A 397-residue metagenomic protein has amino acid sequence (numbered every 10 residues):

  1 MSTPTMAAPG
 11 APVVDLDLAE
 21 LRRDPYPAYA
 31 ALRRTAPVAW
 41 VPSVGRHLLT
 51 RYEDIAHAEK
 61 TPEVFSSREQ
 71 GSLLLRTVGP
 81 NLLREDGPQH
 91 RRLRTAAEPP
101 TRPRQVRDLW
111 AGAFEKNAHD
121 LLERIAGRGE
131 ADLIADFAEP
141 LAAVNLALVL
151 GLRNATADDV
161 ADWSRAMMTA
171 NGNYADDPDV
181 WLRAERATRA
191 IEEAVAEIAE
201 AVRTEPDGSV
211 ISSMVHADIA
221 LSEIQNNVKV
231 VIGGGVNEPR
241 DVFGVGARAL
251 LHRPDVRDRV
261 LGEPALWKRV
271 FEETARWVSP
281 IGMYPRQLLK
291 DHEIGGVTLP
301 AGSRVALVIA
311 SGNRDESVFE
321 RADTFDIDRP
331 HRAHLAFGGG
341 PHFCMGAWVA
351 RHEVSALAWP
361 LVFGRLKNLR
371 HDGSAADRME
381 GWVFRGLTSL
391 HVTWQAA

Functional and structural regions predicted by a protein language model:
M1-A397: Cytochrome P450
